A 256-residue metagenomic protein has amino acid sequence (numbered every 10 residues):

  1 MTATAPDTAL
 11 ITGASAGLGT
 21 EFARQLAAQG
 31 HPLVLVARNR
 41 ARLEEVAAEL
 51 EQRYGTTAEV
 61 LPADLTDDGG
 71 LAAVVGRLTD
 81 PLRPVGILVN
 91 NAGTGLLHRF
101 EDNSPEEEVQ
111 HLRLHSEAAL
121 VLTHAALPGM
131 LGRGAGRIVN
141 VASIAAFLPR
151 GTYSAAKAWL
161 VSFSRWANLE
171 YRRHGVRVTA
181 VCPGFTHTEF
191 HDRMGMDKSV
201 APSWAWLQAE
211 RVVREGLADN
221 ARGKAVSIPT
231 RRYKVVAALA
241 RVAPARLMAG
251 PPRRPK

Functional and structural regions predicted by a protein language model:
S15-G17: Conserved glycine-rich cofactor-binding loop
Q29-E45: Conserved glycine-rich Rossmann-like NAD(P)H-binding loop of the short-chain dehydrogenase/reductase
R99-L112: Substrate-binding pocket helix/loop in short-chain dehydrogenase/reductase
T123, A156-W159: Active-site helix of classical SDR
T123-H124, R165: A short, exposed helix-loop element centered on a Lys and neighboring polar residues
S143: Residue(s) in the substrate-gating loop at a strand-loop-helix junction that position the organic substrate next
A180, V200-V236: C-terminal helical subdomain
